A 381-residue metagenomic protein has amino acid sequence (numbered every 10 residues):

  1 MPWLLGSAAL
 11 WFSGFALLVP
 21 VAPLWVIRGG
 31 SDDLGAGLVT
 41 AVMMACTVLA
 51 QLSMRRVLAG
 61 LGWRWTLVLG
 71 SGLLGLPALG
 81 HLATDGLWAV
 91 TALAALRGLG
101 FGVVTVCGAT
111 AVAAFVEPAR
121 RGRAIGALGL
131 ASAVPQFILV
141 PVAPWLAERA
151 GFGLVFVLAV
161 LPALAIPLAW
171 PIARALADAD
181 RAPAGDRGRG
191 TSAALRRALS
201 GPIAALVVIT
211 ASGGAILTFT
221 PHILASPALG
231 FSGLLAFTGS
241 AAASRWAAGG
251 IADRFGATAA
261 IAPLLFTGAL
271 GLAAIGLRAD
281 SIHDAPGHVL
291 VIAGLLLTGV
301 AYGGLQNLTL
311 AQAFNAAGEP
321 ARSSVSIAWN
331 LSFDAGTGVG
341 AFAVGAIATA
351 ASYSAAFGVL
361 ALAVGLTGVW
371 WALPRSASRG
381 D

Functional and structural regions predicted by a protein language model:
M1, A175-A204: Juxtamembrane intracellular "pre-TM" segments in multi-pass secondary transporters
M1-G37, A205, T210-S226: Helix-loop boundary and gating motifs at the non-cytosolic
F15, L96-G108, L297-T309: Core transmembrane helices of Major Facilitator Superfamily
D32-V42, A225-S240, L290: Loop-to-transmembrane helix entry
A50-G62, S244-A257: Helix-to-loop junctions at the C-terminal end of transmembrane segments in multipass secondary transporters
W65-L79, A259-A274: Structural signature of the two symmetry-related core transmembrane helices
A95-L130: Cytoplasmic helix-loop-helix junction between adjacent transmembrane helices in 12-TM secondary transporters
L154-W170, F357-A372: Symmetry-related core transmembrane helices of the 12-TM Major Facilitator Superfamily/SLC fold
